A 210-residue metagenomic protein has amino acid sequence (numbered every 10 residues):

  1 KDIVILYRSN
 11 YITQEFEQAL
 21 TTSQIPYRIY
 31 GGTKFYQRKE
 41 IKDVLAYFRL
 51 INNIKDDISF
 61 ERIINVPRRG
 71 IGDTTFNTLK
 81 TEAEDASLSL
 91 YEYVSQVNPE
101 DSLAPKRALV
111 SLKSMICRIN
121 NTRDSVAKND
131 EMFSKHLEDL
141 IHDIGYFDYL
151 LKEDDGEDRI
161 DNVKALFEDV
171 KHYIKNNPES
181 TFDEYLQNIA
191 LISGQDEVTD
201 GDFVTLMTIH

Functional and structural regions predicted by a protein language model:
K1-F16: Conserved strand-helix element at the start of the C-terminal RecA-like helicase core
L6, Y30, Q37: Active-site-adjacent beta-strand anchor residues
R8, G32-T33, I209: Structured loop/turn residues at secondary-structure junctions
T13-I25, R38, L45-H210: Conserved helicase C-terminal RecA-like lobe
Q24-K34: Conserved RecA-like helicase motor-core motifs
